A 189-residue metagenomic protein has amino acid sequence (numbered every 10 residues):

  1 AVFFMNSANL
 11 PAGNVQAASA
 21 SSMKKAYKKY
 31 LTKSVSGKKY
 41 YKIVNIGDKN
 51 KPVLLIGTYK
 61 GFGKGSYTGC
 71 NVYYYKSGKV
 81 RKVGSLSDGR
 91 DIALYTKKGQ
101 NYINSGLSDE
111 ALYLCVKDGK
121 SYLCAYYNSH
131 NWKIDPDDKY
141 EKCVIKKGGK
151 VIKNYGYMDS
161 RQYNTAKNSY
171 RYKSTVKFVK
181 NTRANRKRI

Functional and structural regions predicted by a protein language model:
A1-A12: Sec-dependent N-terminal signal peptides of Gram-positive bacterial secreted proteins and lipoproteins
S7, A18-A20, K25, K29-V35 (+1 more regions): Acidic, small-residue rich beta-repeat scaffolds with periodic aromatic anchors
K38-Y40, D88-K97, D109-L112: Repeated scaffold domains used in trafficking and secretory/extracellular systems, primarily beta-propellers
G47-T58, K98-I103, Y122-C124: Acidic/hydrophobic-patterned starts of short beta strands in beta-sheet-rich repeat architectures
G63-T68, D135-P136: Short, solvent-exposed loop/turn segments at conserved positions within beta-propeller repeat blades
Y67-G84, Y113-D118, K146: Beta-propeller blade repeat segments, especially FG-GAP/WD-type strand-to-loop junctions in 6- to 7-bladed propeller
R81-S87, K153-Y157: Beta-propeller fold detector
